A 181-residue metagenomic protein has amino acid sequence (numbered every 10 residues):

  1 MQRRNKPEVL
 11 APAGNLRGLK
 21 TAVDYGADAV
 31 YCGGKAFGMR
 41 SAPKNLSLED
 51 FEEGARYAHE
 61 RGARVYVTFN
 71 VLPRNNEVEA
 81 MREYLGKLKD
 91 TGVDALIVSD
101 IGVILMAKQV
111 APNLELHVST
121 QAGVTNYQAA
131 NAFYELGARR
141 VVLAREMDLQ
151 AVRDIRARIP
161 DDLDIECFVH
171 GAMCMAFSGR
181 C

Functional and structural regions predicted by a protein language model:
M1-C181: Non-catalytic helical/linker scaffolds that mediate oligomerization, partner binding, and domain coupling around large
